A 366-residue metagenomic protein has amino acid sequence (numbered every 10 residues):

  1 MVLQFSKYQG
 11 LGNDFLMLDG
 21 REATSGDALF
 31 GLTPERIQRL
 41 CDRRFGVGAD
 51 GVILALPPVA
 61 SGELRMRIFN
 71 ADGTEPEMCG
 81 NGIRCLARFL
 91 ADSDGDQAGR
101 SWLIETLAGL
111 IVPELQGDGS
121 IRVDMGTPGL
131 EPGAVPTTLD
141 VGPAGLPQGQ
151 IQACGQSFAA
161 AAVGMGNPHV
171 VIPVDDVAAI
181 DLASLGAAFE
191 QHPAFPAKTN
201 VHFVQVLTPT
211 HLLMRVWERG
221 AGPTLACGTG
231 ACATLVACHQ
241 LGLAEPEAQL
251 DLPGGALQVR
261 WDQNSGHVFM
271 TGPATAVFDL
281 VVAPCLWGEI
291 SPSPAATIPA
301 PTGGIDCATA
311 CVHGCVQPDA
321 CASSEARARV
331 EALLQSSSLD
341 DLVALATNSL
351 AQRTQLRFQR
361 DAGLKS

Functional and structural regions predicted by a protein language model:
M1-D118, V170-P294: A glycine-rich beta-to-alpha transition motif near the start of alpha/beta enzyme domains, typified by
P76, G126, G133-T137, P173: Flexible, glycine/proline-enriched loop segments at strand-loop-helix junctions that form or flank small-ligand binding
D118-G129: Membrane helix-loop-helix hairpins that form the core translocation module of multi-pass transporters
D124, A159-G164, M270-T271: Active-site-proximal beta-strand elements of phosphoester/diester hydrolases
G129-F158: Active-site glycine-rich loop that binds ribose-phosphate moieties when present
P147-A179: Internal active-site segments that recognize and position negatively charged phosphoryl groups and nucleotide moieties
S293-S366: Cysteine-centered metal-binding/redox modules
